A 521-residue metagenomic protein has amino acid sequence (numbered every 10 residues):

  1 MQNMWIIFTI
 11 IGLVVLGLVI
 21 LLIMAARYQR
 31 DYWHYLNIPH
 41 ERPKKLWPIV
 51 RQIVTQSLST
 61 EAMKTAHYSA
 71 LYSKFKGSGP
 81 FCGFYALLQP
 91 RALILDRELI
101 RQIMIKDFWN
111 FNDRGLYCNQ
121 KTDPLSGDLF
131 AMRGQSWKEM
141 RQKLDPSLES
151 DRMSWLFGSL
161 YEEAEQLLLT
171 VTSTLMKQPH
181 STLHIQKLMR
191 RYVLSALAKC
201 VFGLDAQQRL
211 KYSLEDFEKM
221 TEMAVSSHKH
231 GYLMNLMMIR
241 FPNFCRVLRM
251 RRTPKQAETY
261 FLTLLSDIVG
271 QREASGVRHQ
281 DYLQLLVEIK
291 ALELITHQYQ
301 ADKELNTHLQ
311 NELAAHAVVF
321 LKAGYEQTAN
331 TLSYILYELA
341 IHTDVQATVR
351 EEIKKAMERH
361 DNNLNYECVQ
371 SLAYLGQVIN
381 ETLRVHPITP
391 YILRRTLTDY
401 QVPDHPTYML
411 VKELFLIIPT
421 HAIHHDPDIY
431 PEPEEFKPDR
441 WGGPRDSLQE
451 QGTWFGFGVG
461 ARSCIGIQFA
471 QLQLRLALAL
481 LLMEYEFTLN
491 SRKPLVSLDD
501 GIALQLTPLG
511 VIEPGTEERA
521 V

Functional and structural regions predicted by a protein language model:
Q2-W5, E288, G501-V521: C-terminal helix/juxtamembrane-tail motif
N3-L125, F130, Q135, E139 (+3 more regions): N-terminal membrane-proximal hinge/A-helix region immediately C-terminal to the signal-anchor transmembrane segment
V54-G79, T263, D267, L364-P406 (+2 more regions): Conserved cytochrome P450 K-helix E-x-x-R motif and the immediately C-terminal K′/meander segment
D113-K121, W155-N330, T348: Cytochrome P450 heme-thiolate monooxygenase catalytic core
V318, A323, P406, G443-L474 (+1 more regions): Cytochrome P450 heme-thiolate "Cys pocket" and heme-binding signature region
Q327-A340, A477: Short, small-residue alpha-helix embedded
T343-Q346, I467-E513: Cytochrome P450 heme-binding "Cys pocket" and the immediately downstream C-terminal segment
P403, I418-D446: Conserved cytochrome P450 K-helix/beta-meander segment immediately N-terminal to the heme-binding cysteine loop
